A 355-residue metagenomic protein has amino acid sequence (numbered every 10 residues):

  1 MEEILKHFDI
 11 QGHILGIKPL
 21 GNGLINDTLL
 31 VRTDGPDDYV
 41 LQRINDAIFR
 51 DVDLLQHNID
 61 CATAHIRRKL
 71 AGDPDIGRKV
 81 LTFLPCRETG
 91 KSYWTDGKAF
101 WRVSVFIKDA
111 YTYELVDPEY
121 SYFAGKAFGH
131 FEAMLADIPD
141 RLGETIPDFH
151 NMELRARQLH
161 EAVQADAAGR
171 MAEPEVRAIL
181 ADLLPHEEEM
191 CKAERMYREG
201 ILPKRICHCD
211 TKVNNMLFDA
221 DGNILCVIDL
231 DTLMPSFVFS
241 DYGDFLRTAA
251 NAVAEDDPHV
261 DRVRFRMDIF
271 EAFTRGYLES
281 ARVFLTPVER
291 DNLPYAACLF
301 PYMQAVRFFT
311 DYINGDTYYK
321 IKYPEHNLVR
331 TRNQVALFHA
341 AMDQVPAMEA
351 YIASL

Functional and structural regions predicted by a protein language model:
M1-K18: Juxta-kinase regulatory segment immediately upstream of eukaryotic protein kinase catalytic domains
I4, H130, D182-E189, A272 (+2 more regions): Amphipathic alpha-helical segments that form well-ordered structural scaffolds and often line/cohere around active
Q11, K18-N22, Q42-R43, R50-D53 (+6 more regions): ATP-dependent phospho-/nucleotidyl transfer catalytic cores
I17-Q164, V238, A249, A254-V263 (+5 more regions): Conserved ATP-binding subdomain of kinase catalytic cores across diverse folds
D96, Y120, P203-H208, M234 (+3 more regions): Secondary-structure capping and boundary motifs in well-ordered enzyme cores
V103, H208, V227-D229: Generic enzyme active-site microenvironment
D219-L285, I321-N327: Active-site Asp-x-Gly
E271, R275-I352: Helix-rich C-terminal or lid/interface subdomains of diverse kinases
